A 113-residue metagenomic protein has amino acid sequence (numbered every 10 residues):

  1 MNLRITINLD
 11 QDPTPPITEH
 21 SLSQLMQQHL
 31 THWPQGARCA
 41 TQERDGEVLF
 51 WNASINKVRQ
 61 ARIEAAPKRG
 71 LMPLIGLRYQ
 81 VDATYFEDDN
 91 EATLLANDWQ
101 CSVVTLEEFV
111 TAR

Functional and structural regions predicted by a protein language model:
N2-S21: Positively charged, amphipathic N-terminal segments that serve as targeting/anchoring signals
I5-Q11, P67-R113: Low-complexity intrinsically disordered segments
S21-P34: Surface-exposed ligand/attachment interfaces on beta-rich extracellular proteins
Q35-C39, D45-V48: Short, surface-exposed beta-edge/turn micro-motifs
R38-Q42, Q60-R69, A83-T84: Assembly/interface hotspot detector across virion components, adhesins/toxins, and nucleic-acid enzymes
E47-K57, A61-R62, Y85: Short, surface-exposed terminal/edge motifs of secreted or surface/virion proteins that either
